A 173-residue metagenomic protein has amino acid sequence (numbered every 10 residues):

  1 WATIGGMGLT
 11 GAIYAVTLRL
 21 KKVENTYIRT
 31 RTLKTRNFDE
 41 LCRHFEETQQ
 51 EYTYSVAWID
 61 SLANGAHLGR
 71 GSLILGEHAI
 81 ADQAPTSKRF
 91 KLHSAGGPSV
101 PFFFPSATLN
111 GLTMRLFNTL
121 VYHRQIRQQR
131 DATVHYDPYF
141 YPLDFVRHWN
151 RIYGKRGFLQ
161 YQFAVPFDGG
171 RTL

Functional and structural regions predicted by a protein language model:
W1-L173: Noncatalytic alpha-helical scaffold of FAD-dependent oxidoreductases
